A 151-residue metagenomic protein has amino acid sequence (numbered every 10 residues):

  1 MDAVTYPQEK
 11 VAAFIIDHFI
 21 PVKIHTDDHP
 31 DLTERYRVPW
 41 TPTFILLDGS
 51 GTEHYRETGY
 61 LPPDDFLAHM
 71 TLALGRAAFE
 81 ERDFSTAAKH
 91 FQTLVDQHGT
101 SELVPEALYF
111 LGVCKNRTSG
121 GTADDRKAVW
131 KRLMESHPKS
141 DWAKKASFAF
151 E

Functional and structural regions predicted by a protein language model:
V4-T71: Thioredoxin-like thiol-disulfide oxidoreductase module
R56-L61, V95-V104, R132-S147: Short solvent-exposed coil/turn linkers within tandem alpha-helical repeat scaffolds
F79, L111-G120, E151: Specific register positions within alpha-helical solenoid repeats of the TPR/Sel1-like families, i.e., one
D83, L103, G120-T122, W142: Residues in the short coil linking paired helices within alpha-helical repeat scaffolds
